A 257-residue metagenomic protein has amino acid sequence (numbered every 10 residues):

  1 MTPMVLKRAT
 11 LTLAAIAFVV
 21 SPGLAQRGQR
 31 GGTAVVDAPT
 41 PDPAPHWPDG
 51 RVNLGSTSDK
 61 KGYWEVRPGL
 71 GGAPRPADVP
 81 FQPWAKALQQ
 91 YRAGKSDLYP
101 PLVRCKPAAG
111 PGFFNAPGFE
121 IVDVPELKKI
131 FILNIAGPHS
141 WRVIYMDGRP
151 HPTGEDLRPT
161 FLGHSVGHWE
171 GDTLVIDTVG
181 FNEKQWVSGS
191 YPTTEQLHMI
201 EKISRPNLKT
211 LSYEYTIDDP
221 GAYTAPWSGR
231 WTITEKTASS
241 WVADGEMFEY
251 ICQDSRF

Functional and structural regions predicted by a protein language model:
M1-L13: Bacterial N-terminal signal peptides that target proteins for export
M1-T2, V20, P39: A general, composition-driven signal for non-globular sequence regions
L13-A14, T57: A periodicity- and composition-biased signal for non-globular, repetitive helical segments
A17-F18, D59: Alpha-helical transmembrane segments and their juxtamembrane interfaces
F18-L24: C-terminal segment of classical bacterial N-terminal signal peptides
L24-F257: PEST-like low-complexity, intrinsically disordered acidic/proline/serine-rich tracts that flank trafficking/processing
